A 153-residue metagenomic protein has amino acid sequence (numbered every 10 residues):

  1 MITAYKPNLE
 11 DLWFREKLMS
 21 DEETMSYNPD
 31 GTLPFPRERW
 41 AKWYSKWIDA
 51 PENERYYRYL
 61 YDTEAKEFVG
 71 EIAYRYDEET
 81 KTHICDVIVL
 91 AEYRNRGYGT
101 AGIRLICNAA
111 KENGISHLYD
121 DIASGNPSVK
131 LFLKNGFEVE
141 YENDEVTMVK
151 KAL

Functional and structural regions predicted by a protein language model:
M1-K42: A short, well-structured alpha-helix characteristic of acyl/acetyltransferase catalytic modules
P34-I84, L90-E92, N143: Acetyl-CoA-dependent GNAT
E71-Y76, I106, N113, L131 (+1 more regions): Long, contiguous binding/interaction regions
L90-E92, R96, S124: Active-site acidic-Proline motif in GNAT/NAT acetyltransferases
N95-N108, V129-K130, K134: Conserved acetyl-CoA-binding loop-helix of GNAT-fold acetyltransferases
K111, F137-E138: Beta-rich extracellular carbohydrate-active architectures
E112-A123: Conserved GNAT acetyl-CoA-binding A-motif
S124-G125, E140-L153: C-terminal "cap" of GNAT-fold acetyltransferases
